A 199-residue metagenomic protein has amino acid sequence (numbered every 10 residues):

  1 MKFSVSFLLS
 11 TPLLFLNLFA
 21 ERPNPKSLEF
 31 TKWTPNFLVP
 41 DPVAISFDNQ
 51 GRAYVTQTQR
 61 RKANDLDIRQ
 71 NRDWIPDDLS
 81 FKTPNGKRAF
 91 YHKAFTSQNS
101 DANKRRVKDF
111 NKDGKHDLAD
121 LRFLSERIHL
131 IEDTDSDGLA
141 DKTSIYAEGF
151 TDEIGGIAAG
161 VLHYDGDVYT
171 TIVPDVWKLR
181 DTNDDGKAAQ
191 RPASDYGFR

Functional and structural regions predicted by a protein language model:
M1-V5: Positively charged n-region of N-terminal signal peptides that target proteins for export
S6-N17: Bacterial N-terminal signal peptides
E21-R199: Beta-propeller domains with acidic blade repeats across secreted/periplasmic ectodomains and cytosolic WD/CNH propellers
